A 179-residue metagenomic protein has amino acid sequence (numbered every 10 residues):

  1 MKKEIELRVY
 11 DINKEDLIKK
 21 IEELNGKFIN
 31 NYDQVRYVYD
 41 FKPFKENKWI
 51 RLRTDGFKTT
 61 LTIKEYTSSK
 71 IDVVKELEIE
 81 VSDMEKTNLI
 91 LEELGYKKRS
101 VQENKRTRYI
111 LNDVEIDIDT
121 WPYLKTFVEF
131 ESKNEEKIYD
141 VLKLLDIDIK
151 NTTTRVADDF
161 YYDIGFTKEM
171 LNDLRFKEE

Functional and structural regions predicted by a protein language model:
M1-E115, D148-E179: N-terminal strand-loop-strand beta-hairpin
Y10, K133-E135: Short amphipathic alpha-helical "recognition" segments used for binding
E15-D16, E136-D140: Short amphipathic alpha-helical segments with coiled-coil-like heptad repeat character
E115-W121: Strongly charged, low-complexity linkers/loops
W121-Y123, K133: Secondary-structure transition motif
I138-T152: Long, well-ordered alpha-helical scaffolding segments within enzyme catalytic domains, especially pronounced
